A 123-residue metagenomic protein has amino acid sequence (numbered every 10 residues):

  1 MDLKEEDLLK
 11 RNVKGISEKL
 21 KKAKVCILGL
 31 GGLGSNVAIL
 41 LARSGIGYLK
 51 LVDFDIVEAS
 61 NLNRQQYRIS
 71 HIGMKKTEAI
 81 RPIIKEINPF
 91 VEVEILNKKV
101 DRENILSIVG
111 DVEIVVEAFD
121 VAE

Functional and structural regions predicted by a protein language model:
M1-V25: N-terminal charged helix/coil linker that caps or initiates catalytic domains
I27-G29, V52: Conserved N-terminal Rossmann-fold NAD(P)-binding element of oxidoreductases
L33-G34: Hydrophobic/small residue at the entry helix of a nucleotide-binding pocket
I46, L51-N88: Glycine-rich phosphate-binding loop and adjoining beta1-alpha1-beta2 segment of Rossmann-like nucleotide-binding folds
L96-N104: Conserved SAM/SAH-binding loop
E103-V112: Short amphipathic alpha-helix with an adjacent loop that forms part of the alpha/beta core around
D111-E123: Glycine-rich phosphate-binding loop
